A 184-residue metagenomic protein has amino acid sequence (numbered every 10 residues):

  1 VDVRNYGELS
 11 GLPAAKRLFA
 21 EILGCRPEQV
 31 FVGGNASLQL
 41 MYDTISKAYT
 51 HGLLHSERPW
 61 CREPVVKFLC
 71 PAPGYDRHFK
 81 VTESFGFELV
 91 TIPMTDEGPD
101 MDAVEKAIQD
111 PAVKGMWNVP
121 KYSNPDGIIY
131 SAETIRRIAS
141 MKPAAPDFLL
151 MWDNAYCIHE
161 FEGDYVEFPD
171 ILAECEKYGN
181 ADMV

Functional and structural regions predicted by a protein language model:
D2-P146, C157-G179: Conserved core of the PLP fold type I
D153-N154: Walker B catalytic acidic pair
